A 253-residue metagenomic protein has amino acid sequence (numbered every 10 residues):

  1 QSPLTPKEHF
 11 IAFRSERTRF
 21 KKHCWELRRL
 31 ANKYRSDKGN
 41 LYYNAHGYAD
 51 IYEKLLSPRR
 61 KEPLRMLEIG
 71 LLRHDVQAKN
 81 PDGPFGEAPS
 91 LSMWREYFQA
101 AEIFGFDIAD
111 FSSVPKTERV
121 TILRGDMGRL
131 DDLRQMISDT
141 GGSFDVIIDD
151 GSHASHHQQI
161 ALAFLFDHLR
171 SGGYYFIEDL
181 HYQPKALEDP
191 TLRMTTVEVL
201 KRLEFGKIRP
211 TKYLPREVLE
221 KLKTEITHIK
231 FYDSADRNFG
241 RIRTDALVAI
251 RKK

Functional and structural regions predicted by a protein language model:
Q1-I148, S152-I177, H181-K253: A short alpha-helical cap/connector motif
